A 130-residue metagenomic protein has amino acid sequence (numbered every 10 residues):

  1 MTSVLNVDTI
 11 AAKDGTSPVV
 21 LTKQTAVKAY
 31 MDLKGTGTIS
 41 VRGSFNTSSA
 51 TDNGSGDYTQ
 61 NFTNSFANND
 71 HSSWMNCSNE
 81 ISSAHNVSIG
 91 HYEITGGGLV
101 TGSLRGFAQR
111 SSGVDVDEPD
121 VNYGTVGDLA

Functional and structural regions predicted by a protein language model:
M1-R42: Intrinsic low-complexity, repeat-rich intrinsically disordered segments enriched in small/flexible residues
V27-A130: Extracellular attachment/recognition segments
